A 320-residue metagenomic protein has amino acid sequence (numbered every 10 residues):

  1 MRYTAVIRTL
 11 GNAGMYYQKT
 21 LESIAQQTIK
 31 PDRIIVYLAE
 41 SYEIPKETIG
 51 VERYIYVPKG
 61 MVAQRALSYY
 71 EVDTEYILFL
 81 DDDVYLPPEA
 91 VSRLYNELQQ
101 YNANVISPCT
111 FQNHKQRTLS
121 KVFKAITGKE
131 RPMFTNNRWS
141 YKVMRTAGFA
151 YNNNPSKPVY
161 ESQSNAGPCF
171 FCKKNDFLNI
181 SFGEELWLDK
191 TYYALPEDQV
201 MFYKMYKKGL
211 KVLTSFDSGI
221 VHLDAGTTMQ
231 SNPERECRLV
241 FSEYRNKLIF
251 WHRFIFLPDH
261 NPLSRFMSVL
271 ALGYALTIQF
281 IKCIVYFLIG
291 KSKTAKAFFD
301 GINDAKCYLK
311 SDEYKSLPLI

Functional and structural regions predicted by a protein language model:
M1-A25: N-proximal low-complexity "stem/linker" segments adjacent to membrane-targeting elements
L21-Y56: Acidic donor-binding segment of Leloir-type glycosyltransferases
Y56-V72: Glycine-rich, basic loop-to-helix element that forms the pyrophosphate-binding segment of sugar-nucleotide handling
I77: Short aromatic/hydrophobic "clamp" motif used to bind/position activated sugar donors
E89-N136: Conserved donor NDP-sugar-binding/catalytic core segment of glycosyltransferases
R138-T146, Y151-C172, Y193-A194: A recurrent flexible, glycine/aromatic-enriched loop bordering the glycosyltransferase active site that acts as
N165-G167, L188-Y203: Acidic donor-binding loop at a coil-to-helix junction in glycosyltransferase catalytic cores that engages
K207, K211-G290: Active-site-adjacent helix/loop segment of glycosyltransferases that harbors family-specific signature motifs
